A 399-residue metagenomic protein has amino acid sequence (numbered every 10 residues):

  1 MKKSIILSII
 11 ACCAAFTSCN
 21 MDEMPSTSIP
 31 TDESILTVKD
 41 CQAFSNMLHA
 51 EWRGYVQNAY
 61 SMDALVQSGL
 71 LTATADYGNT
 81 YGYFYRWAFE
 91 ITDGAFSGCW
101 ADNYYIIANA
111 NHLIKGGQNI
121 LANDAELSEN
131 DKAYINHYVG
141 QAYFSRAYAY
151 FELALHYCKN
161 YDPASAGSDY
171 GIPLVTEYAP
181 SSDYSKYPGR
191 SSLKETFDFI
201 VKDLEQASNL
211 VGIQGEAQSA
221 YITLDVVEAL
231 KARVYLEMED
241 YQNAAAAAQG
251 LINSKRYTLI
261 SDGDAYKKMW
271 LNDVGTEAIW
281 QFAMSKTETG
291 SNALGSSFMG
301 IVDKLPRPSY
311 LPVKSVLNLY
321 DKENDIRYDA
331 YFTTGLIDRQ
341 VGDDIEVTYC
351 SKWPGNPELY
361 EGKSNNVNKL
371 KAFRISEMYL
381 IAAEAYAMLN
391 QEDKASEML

Functional and structural regions predicted by a protein language model:
K3-S4, S8, A14-Q42, I200 (+2 more regions): Bacterial Sec-dependent N-terminal signal peptides
C19-L70, A248, Y320-K322, S396-L399: Membrane-proximal, proline-rich intrinsically disordered regions
T31-I35, A59-A75, E126-N130, C158-V175 (+1 more regions): Short, surface-exposed recognition loops and adjoining beta-strand edges that mediate ligand/DNA contacts, enriched
A43, A245-K371, I375: Hydrophobic-face positions in mid-chain alpha helices that act as interaction patches
Y81-Y157, S191, S208-I213, N365-L370 (+1 more regions): Conserved, well-structured interaction surfaces
